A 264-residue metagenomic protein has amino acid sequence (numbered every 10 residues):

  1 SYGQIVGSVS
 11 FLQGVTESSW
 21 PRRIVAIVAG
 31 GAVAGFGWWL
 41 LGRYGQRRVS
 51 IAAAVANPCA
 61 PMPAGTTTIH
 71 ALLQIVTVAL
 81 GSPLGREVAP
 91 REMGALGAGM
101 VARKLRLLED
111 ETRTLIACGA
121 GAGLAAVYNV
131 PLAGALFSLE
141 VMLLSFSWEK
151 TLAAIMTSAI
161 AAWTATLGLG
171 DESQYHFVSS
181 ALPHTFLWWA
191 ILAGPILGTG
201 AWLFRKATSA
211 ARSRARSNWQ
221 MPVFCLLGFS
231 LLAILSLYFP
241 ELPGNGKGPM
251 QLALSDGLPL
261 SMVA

Functional and structural regions predicted by a protein language model:
S1-A264: Alpha-helical transmembrane segments and immediately membrane-proximal extracytoplasmic
